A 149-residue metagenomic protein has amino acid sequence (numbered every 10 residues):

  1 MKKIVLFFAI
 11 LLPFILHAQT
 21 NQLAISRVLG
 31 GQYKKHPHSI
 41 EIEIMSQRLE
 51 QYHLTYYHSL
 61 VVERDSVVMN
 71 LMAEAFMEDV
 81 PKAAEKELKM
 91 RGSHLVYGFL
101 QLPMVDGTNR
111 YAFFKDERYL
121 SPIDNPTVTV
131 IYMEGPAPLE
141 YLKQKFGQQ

Functional and structural regions predicted by a protein language model:
M1-A24: Bacterial Sec-dependent N-terminal signal peptides
Q19-T108, E117-D124, P138-Q149: Polybasic/polar functional segments that serve as interface/processing modules
T127-V128: Long, hydrophilic "mature protein body" segments
I131-A137: Short, solvent-exposed aromatic-acidic interface loops
